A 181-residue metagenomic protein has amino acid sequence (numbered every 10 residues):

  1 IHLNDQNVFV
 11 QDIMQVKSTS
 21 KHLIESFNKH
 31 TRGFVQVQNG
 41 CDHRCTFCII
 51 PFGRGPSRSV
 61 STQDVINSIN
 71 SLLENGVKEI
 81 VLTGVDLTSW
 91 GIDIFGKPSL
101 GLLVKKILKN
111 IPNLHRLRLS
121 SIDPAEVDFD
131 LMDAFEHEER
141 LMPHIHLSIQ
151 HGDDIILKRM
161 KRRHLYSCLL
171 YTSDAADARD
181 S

Functional and structural regions predicted by a protein language model:
I1-W90, L141, I145, Y166-S173: Proteins enriched for Cys/Gly/acidic motifs involved in redox and nucleic-acid/cofactor modification
D5-Q6, P112, R140, A178: Generic structural signal for secondary-structure transition and capping sites
C41, C45, D123, H151 (+1 more regions): Generic short alpha-helical hydrophobic face used as a protein-protein interaction/packing hotspot
T46, R116-L117, S181: Secondary-structure boundary/capping residues
E74-S173: Conserved SAM/AdoMet-binding glycine-rich loop
Y171-S181: Single conserved hydrophobic/aromatic residue that forms the stacking wall/gate of nucleotide- or nucleobase-binding
